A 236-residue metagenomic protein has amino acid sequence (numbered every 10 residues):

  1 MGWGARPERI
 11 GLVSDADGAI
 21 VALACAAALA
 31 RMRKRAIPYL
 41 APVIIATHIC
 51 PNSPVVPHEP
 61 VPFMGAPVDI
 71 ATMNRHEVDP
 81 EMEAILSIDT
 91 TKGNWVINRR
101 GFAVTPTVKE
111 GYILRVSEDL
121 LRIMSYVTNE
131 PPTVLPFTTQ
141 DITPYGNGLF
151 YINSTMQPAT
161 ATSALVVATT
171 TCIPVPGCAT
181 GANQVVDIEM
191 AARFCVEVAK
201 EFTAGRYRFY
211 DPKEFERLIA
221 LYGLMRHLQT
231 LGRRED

Functional and structural regions predicted by a protein language model:
M1, E8, P38-V43, P80-E83 (+1 more regions): Short coil/turn connectors at secondary-structure junctions
G2-W3, V43, T47-P54, K92: Acidic, glycine-rich active-site loops and adjacent beta-strand->loop/helix elements that engage anionic groups
A5-T47: Alpha-helical metal-binding/catalytic segments enriched in His/Glu/Asp
P7-E8, P54-V61, I97-R100, A179: Short acidic, glycine/serine/threonine-rich loops at helix termini
V13-D15, R35-Y39, H76-P80, M156-A161: Solvent-exposed alpha-helices and their adjacent loops that cap or buttress functional pockets in soluble metabolic
I49-G65, I152: Short, electropositive alpha-helical surface patch
E59-L86: A glycine-rich helix N-cap at a beta->alpha junction
N74, T90-D236: Active-site-adjacent substrate-binding region of metalloamidase/peptidase-like peptide-processing proteins
